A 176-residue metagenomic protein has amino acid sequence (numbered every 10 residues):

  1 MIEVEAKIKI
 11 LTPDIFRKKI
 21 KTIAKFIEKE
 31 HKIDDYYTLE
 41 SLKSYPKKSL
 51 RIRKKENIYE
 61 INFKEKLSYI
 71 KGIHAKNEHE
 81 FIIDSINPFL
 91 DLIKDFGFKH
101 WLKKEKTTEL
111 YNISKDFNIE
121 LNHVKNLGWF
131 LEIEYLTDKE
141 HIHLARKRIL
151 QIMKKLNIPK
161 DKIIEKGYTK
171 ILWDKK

Functional and structural regions predicted by a protein language model:
M1-K115, L150, P159-K176: N-terminal strand-loop-strand beta-hairpin
I15-F16, K139-L144: Short acidic, Gly/Pro-enriched loop/turn segments at secondary-structure junctions
F96, L102-K139: Conserved, surface-exposed functional patches that form binding/active-site neighborhoods
I142-K160: Long, well-ordered alpha-helical scaffolding segments within enzyme catalytic domains, especially pronounced
